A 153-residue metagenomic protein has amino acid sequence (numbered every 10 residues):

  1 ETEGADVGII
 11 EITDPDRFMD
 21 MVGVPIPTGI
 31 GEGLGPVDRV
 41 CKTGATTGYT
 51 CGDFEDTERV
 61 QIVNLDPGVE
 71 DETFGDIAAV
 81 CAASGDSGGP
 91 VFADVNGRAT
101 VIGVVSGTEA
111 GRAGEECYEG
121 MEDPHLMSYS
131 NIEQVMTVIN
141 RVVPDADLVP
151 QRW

Functional and structural regions predicted by a protein language model:
E1-V63, A93-V95: Serine endopeptidase catalytic core focused on the charge-relay Asp
G44, G103-A110: Short beta->alpha transition motifs characteristic of CBS
Y49-T50, E109-A113: Flexible loop/turn segments at secondary-structure boundaries
G52, V80-A82, E116-Y118: Sequence contexts marking disulfide-bonded cysteines in secreted/extracellular proteins
F54-C81, S87-G88, G111: Helical hairpin unit composed of two closely spaced alpha helices linked by a short loop
A79-V104: Catalytic nucleophile loop of clan PA
A113-H125: Surface-exposed intrinsically disordered loops and tails
V138-W153: Short, low-complexity, Pro/Ser/Thr/Gly-rich segments in the mature regions of secreted, periplasmic
